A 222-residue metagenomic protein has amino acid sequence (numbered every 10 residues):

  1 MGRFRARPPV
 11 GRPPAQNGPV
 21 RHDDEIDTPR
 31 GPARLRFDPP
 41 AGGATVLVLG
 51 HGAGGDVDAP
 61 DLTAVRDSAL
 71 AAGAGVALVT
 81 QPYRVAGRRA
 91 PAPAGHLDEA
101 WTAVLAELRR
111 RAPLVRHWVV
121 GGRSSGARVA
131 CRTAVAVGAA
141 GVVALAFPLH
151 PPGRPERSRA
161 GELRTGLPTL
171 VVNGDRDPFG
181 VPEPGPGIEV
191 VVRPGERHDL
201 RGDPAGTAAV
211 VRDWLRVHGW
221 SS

Functional and structural regions predicted by a protein language model:
R3-F4, V10-G42: N-terminal cap/lid segment of alpha/beta-hydrolase-fold proteins
I26-H117: Serine-hydrolase catalytic machinery in alpha/beta-hydrolase-like enzymes
H117-G122, L145: Short beta-strand immediately N-terminal to the catalytic nucleophile in serine-hydrolase-like folds
G122-A130: Gly/Ala-rich beta-loop-alpha elbow adjacent to hydrolase catalytic centers
G138-G153: A conserved short beta-strand
T165-G166, V171-N173: Short beta-strand/loop motif that positions the catalytic acidic residue of the alpha/beta-hydrolase fold
G174, P178-E183: Conserved alpha/beta-hydrolase "acid-adjacent" motif
E196-A208: Catalytic histidine-centered segment of alpha/beta-hydrolase-like enzymes
